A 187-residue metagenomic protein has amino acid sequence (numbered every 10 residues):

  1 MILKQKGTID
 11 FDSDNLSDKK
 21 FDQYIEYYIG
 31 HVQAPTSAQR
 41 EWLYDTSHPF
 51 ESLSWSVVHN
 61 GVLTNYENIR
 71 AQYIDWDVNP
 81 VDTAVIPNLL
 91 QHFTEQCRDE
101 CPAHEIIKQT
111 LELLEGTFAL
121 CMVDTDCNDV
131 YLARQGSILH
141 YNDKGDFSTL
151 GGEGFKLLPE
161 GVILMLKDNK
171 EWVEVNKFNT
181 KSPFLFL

Functional and structural regions predicted by a protein language model:
M1-L187: N-terminal segments that mediate ammonia production and transfer in glutamine-dependent amidotransferase systems
